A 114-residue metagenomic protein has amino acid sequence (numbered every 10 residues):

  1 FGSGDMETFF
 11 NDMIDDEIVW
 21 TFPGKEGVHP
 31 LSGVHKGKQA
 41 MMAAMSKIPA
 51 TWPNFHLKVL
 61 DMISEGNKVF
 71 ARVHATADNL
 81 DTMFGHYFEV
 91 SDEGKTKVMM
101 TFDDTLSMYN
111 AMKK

Functional and structural regions predicted by a protein language model:
F1-K114: C-terminal and inter-domain tail/linker signature
